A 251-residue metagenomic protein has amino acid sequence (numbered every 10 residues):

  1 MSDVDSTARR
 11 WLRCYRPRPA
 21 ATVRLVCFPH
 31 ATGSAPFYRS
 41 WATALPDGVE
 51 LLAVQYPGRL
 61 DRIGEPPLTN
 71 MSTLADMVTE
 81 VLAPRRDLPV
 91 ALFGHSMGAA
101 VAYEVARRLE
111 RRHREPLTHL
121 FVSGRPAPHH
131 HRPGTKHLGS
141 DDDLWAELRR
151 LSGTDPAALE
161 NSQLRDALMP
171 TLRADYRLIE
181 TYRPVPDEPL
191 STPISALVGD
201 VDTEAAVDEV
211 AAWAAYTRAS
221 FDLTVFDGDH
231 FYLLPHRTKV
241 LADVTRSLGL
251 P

Functional and structural regions predicted by a protein language model:
M1-F93, M97-P251: Domain-scale detector for complete catalytic domains at protein termini or as standalone homologs
